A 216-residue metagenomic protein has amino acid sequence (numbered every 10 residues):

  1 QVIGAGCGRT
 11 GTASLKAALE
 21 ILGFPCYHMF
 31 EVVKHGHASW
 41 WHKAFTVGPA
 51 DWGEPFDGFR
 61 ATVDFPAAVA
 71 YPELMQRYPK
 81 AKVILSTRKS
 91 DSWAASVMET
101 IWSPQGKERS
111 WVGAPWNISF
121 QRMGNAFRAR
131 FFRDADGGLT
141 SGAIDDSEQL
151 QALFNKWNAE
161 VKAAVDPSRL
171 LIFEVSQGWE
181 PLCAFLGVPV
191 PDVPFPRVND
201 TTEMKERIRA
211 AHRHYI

Functional and structural regions predicted by a protein language model:
Q1-F56: PAPS-dependent sulfotransferase catalytic core
G8, F65-V69, S176: Short beta->alpha connector loops
T12-K16, H35-G36, A70-E73, D91-S96 (+2 more regions): Short catalytic/ligand-binding loop motif for oxyanion handling, primarily in non-cytosolic enzymes, centered on
E20-F24, E31, P72-Q149, V188: PAPS-dependent sulfotransferase catalytic domain
E31-S39, I84-A94, W111, K156-Y215: The conserved 3'-phosphoadenosine-5'-phosphosulfate
A44-L74: Conserved nucleotide-sensing/catalytic segment adjacent to the nucleotide-binding pocket in NTP-handling enzymes
G58, A143-Q151, P167-I172: Active-site rim elements
